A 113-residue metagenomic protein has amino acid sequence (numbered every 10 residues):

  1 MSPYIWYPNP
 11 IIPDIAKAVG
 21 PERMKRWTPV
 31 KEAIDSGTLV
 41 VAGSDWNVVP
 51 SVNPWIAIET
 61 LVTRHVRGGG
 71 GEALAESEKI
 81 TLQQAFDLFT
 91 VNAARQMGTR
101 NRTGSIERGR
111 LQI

Functional and structural regions predicted by a protein language model:
S2-I113: His/Asp/Glu-enriched, well-ordered alpha-helical/loop segment that forms or immediately abuts the divalent-metal
